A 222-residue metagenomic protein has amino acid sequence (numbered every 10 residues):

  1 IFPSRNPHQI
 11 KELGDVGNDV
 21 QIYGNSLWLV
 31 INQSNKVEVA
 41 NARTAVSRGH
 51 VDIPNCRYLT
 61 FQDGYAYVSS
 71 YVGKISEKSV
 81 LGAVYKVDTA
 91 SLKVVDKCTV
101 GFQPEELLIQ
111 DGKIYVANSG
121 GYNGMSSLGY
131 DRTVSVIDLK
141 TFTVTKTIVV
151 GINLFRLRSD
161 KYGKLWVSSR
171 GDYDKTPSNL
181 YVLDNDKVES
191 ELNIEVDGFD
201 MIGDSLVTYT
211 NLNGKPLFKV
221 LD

Functional and structural regions predicted by a protein language model:
I1-D222: Predominantly soluble domains enriched in secretory-pathway, periplasmic, or organellar proteins
